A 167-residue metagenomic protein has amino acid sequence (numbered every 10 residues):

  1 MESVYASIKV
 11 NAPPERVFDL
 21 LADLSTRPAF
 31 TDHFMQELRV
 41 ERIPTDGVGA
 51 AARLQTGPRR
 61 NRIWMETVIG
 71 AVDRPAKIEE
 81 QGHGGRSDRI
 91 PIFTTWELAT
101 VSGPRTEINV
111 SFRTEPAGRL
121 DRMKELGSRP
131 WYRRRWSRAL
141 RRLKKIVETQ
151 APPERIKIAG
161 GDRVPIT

Functional and structural regions predicted by a protein language model:
M1-G47, D162-T167: Hydrophobic ligand-binding cavity/cleft-lining segments
M1-K9, E15, A51, W64 (+3 more regions): Intrinsic-disorder/low-complexity, polar/charged segments enriched in Ser/Thr/Lys/Arg/Asp/Glu/Gln
A6-I8, R39-V40, W64-A71, G82-H83 (+1 more regions): Hydrophobic/aromatic beta-strand elements that line small-molecule binding cavities or substrate pockets in beta-rich
P14-E15, I43-D46, G70-A76, E97-E107 (+1 more regions): A short, structured loop/turn motif at beta-sheet edges
V17-L21, R27, A52, I69 (+3 more regions): Hydrophobic pocket/interface hotspot
A50-P58, E79-G85: Short beta-strand segments that buttress and anchor functional surface loops
Q81-R138, E154-I156: Beta-strand/loop substructures that line and gate deep hydrophobic ligand-binding cavities in soluble
P153-R163: Short, flexible loop/turn segments with low-complexity composition
